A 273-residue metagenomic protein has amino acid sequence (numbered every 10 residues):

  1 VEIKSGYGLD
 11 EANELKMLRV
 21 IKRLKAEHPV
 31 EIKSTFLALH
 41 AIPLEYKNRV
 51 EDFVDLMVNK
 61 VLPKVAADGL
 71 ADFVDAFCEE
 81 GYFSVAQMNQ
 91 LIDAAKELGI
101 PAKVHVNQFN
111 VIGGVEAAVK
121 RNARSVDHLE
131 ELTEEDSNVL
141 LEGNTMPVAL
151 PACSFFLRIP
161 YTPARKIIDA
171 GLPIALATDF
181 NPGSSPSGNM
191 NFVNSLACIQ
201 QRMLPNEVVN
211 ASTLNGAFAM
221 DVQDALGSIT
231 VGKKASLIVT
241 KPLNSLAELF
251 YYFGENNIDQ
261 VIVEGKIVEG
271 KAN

Functional and structural regions predicted by a protein language model:
V1-I112: Metal-coordinating catalytic core of metallo-dependent amide/deamination hydrolases
Y46, L249-Y251, A272-N273: Short, charged, solvent-exposed linker or helix-capping segments at domain edges/interfaces that act as flexible hinges
V54, V58, N194, T213-G216 (+1 more regions): Alpha-helical structural signal
P101, V111-S228, T240-A247, F253 (+1 more regions): Active-site-adjacent C-terminal substructures of enzyme catalytic domains
G232-A235: Loop/turn positions that initiate beta-strands
N256-N273: Short peripheral tails and domain-boundary helices/loops at the edges of structured domains
